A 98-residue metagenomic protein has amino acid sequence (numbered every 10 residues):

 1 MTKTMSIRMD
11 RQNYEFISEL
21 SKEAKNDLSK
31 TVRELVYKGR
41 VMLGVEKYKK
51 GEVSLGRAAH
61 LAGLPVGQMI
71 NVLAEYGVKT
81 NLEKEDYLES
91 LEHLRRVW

Functional and structural regions predicted by a protein language model:
M1-M9, E83: Short Lys/Arg-rich basic patches
T4, I17-L20, L88-E89: N-terminal segment of the canonical double-stranded RNA-binding domain
I7-M9, I17, A24-V36: Short amphipathic alpha-helical segments
K22-K25, G63: Central "turn" residue of the DNA-binding helix-turn-helix
G44-Y48: Disulfide-bonded cysteine-rich modules in secreted/extracellular proteins, activating on the conserved Cys frameworks
V53-W98: Short, solvent-exposed charged binding patches
